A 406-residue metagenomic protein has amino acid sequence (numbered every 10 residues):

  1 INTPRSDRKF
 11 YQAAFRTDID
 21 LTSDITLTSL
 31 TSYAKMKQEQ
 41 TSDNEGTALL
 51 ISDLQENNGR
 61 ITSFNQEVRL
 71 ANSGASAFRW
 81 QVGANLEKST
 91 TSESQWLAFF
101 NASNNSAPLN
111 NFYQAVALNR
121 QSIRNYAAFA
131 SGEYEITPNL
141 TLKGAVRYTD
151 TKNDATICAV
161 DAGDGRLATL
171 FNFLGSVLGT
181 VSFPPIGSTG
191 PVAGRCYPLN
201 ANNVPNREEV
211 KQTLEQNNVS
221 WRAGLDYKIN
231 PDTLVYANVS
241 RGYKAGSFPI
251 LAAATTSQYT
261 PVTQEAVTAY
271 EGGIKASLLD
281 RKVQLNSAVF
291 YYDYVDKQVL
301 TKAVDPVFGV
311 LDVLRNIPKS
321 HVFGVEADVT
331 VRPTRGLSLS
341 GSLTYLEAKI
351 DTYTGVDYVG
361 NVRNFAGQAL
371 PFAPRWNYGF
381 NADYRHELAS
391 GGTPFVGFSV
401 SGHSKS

Functional and structural regions predicted by a protein language model:
I1, D43-L54, W96-L118, D154-T213 (+3 more regions): Solvent-exposed loop segments that connect transmembrane elements
I1-Q81, E87-T91, Q284-L285: Outer-membrane beta-barrel domain signature, strongest for Gram-negative TonB-dependent receptors and also present
T3-K9, N58-T62, V116-N125, K152-D154 (+4 more regions): Short sequence motifs at beta-strands and strand-loop junctions characteristic of Gram-negative outer-membrane
F15-I19, Q66-N72, A128-Y134, A223-Y227 (+5 more regions): Residues on the lipid-exposed face of transmembrane beta-strands in outer-membrane beta-barrel proteins
R16-D20, T26-S42, D226-G246, I250-L251 (+5 more regions): Membrane-embedded beta-barrel scaffold of Gram-negative outer-membrane proteins
D24-L27, A77-W80, N139-L142, D232-V235 (+3 more regions): Repeated loop/turn-to-beta-strand initiation elements of outer-membrane beta-barrel proteins
L70-S73, N85-E87, Q121-D293: Structural signature of Gram-negative outer-membrane beta-barrels, strongest in the C-terminal barrel of TonB-dependent
E135, L142, A288-D293, R315-S406: Gram-negative outer-membrane beta-barrel transporters
